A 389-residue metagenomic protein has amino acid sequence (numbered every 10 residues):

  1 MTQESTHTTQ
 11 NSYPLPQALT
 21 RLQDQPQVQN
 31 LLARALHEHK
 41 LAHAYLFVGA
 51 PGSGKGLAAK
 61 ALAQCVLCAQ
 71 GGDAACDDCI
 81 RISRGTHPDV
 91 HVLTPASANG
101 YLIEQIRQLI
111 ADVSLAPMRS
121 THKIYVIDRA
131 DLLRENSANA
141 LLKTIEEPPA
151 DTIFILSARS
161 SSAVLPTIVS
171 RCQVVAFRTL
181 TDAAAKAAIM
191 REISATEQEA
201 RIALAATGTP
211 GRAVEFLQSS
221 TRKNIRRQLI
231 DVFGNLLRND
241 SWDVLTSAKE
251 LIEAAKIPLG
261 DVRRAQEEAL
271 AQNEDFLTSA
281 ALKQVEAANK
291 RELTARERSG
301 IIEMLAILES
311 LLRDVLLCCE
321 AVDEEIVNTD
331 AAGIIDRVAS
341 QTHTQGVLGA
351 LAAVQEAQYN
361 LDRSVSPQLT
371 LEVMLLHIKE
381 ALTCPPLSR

Functional and structural regions predicted by a protein language model:
T2-Q64, D77, R81, A150-T152 (+2 more regions): Charged, glycine-rich active-site and insertion segments that engage polyanionic ligands
L31-A35, I103-I124, L132, N136-K143: Conserved alpha-helical scaffold flanking the Walker A/P-loop in AAA+ ATPase domains
A44, Q70-D73: Residues immediately within or flanking Cys/His clusters that coordinate Zn2+ in small zinc-binding modules
A74-Y101, A163-V164: AAA+/P-loop NTPase substrate/partner-engagement loops
A96-I103, A130, V174-V175: Flexible beta-alpha connector loops of hexameric P-loop NTPases
R119-I124, P149-I155: Loop/turn-to-beta-strand initiation segments
R129-L133, S160-S161: Conserved Walker B
L308: Conserved phosphate-interacting/catalytic interface
